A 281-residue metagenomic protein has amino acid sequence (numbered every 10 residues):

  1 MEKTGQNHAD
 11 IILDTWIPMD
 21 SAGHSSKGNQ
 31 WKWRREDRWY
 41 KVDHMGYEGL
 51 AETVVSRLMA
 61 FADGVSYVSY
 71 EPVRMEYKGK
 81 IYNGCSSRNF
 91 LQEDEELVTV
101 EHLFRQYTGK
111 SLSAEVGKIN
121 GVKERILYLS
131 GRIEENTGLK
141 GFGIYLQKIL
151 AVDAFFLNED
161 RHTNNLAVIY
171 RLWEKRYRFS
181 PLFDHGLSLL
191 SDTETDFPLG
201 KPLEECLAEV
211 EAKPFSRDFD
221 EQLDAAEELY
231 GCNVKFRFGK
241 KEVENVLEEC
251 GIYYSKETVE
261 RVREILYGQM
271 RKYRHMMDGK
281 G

Functional and structural regions predicted by a protein language model:
M1-L112: Conserved ATP-binding subdomain of kinase catalytic cores across diverse folds
D43-H44, L172-G281: C-terminal catalytic region of ATP-dependent kinase domains
G64-S66, D160, M276: Short helix-capping/linker segments at secondary-structure and domain boundaries
G64-S66, K140, G186, Y253: Short coil/loop linkers at secondary-structure junctions
V68-K78, H162-L172, G279-G281: Short alpha-helical "patches" and their helix-cap loops
F90-L150, E249, Y253-R261, I265 (+1 more regions): ATP-dependent phospho-/nucleotidyl transfer catalytic cores
R125-S191: Conserved kinase catalytic-core segment
